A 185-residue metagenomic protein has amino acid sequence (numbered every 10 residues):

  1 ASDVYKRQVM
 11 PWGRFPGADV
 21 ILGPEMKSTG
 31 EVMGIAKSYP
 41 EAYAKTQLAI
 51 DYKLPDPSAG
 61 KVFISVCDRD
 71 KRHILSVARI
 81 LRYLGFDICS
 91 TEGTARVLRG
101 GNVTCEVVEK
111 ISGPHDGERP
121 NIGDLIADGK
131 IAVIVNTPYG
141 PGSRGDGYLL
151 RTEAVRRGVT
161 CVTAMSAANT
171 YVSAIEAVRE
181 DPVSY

Functional and structural regions predicted by a protein language model:
A1-Y5: Short, small-residue-biased leader/transition segments that mark boundaries at the very start of proteins
V9, A36-L54, L81-G85, N102 (+1 more regions): Structural signal for hydrophobic packing residues in well-ordered secondary-structure cores of soluble enzyme domains
V9-S28: Short aromatic-glycine-(Arg/Gly/Cys) micro-motifs in beta-strand/loop hairpins
V9-W12, K37-E41, A49-I50, C67-K71 (+4 more regions): Short, glycine-/Ser/Thr-/acidic-enriched flexible segments
G17, I74-V77, G100-V103, G145-Y148 (+1 more regions): Short acidic, glycine/serine/threonine-rich loops at helix termini
L22-V62, D70: Long hydrophobic segments that form regular secondary structure
P57-V133: Conserved structured catalytic cores and adjacent interaction surfaces of nucleotide-binding/hydrolyzing enzymes
E109-P114, E118-Y185: Peripheral docking tails and interdomain loops at the edges of cofactor- or intermediate-handling domains
